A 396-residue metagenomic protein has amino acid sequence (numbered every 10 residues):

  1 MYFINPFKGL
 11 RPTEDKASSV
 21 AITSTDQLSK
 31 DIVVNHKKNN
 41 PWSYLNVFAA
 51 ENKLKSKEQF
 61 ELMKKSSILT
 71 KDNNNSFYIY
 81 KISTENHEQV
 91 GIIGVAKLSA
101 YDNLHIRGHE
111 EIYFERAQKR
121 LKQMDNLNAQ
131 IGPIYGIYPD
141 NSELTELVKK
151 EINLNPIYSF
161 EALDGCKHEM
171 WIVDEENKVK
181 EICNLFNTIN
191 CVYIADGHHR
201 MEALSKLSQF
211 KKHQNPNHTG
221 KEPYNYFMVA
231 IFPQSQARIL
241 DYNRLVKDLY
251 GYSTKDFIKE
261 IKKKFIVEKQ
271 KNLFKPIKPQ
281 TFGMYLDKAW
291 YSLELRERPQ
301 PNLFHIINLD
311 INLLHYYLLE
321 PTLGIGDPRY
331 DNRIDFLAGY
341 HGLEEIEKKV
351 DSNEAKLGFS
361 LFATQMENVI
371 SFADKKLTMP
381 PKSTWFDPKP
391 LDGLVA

Functional and structural regions predicted by a protein language model:
M1-A396: Surface-exposed, charge/polar-rich loops and edge strands
